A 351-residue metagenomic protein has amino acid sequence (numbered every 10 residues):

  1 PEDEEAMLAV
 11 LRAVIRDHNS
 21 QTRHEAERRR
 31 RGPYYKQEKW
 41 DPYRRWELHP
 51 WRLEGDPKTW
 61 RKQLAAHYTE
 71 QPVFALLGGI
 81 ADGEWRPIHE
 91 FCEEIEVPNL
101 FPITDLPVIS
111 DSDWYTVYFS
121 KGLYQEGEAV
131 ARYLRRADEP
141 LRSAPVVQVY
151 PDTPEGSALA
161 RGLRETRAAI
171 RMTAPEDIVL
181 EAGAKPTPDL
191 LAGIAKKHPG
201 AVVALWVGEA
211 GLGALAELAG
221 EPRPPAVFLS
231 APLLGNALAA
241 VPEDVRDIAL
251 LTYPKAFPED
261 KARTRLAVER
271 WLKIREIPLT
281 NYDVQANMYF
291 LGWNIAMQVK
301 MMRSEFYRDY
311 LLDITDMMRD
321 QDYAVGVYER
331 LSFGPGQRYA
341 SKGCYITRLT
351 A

Functional and structural regions predicted by a protein language model:
P1-A351: Extracytosolic ligand-binding ectodomains
